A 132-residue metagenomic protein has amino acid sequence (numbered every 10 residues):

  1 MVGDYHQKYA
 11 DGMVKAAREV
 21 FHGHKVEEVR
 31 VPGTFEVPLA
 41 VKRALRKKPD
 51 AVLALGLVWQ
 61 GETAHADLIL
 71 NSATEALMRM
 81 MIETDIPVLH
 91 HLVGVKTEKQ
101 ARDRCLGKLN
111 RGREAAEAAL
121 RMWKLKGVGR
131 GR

Functional and structural regions predicted by a protein language model:
M1-P32, R46: Glycine-rich phosphate/diphosphate-binding loop of Rossmann-like nucleotide-binding domains
D4-Y5, V31-T34, L57-V58, L92-T97: Short, ordered loop/turn segments at secondary-structure junctions
V20, A44-K47, A76, M80-T84 (+1 more regions): Change "in soluble alpha/beta enzymes" to "in soluble alpha/beta proteins
E28-G33, I69-L70, G107: Active-site nucleophile and cofactor-binding loops and adjacent substrate-binding regions of central metabolic enzymes
L39-L77, M81: Glycine-rich phosphate-binding loop
T84-Q100: Mobile beta-alpha loop/short-helix "lid" or hinge segments that flank ligand
E98-L106, L120: Phosphate/ribose-phosphate-bearing ligand recognition and processing surfaces, centered on ADP-ribose/NAD(+/P+) systems
L109-R132: A charged, well-structured terminal subsegment
